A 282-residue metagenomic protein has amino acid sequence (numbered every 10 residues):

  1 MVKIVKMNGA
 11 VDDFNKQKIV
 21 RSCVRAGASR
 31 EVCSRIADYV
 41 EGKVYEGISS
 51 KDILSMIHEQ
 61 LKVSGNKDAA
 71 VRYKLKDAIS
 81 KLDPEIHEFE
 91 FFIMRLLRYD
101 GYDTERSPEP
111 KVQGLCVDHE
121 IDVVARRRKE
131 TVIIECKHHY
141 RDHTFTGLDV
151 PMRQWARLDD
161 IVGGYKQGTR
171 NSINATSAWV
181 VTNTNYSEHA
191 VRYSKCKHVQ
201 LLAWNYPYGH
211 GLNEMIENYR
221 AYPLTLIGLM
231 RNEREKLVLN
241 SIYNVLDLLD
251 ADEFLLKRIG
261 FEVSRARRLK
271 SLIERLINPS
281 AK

Functional and structural regions predicted by a protein language model:
M1-L82, F89: Long, C-terminal-biased catalytic regions of enzyme "large/alpha" subunits
K3-V5, G9-D12, A203-N205, G211-N213 (+1 more regions): Short leucine-rich amphipathic alpha-helices used at interfaces
A10, V24, T182, T225-L226 (+1 more regions): Residues marking the start of alpha-helices
K18, F92, H189, N232 (+1 more regions): Short Gly/charged-rich anion-binding patches and loops
E31, I57, L61-A221, V238-S241: Intrinsically disordered, low-complexity Ser/Thr/Pro/Gly-rich regulatory segments
S34, P108, A251: RNA-recognition motif
G209, E214-K282: Compact, charge-rich alpha-helical regulatory domains located at protein termini
